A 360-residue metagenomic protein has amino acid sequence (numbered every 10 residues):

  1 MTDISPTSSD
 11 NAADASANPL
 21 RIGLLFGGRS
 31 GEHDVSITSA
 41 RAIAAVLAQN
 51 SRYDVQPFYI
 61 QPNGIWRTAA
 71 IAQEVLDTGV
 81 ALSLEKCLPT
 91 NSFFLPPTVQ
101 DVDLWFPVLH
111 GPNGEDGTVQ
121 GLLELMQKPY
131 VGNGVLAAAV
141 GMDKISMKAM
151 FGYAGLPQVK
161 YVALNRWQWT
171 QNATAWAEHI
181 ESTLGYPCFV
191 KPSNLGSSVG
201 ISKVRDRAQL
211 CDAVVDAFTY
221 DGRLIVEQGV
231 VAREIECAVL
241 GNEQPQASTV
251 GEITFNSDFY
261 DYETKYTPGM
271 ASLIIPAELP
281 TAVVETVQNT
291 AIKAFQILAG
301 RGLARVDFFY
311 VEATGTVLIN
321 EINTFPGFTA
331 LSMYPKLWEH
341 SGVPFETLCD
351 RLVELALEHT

Functional and structural regions predicted by a protein language model:
M1-L136, V140-M142, S146, Y153 (+3 more regions): ATP-binding N-terminal substructure of ATP-dependent carboxylate-amine bond-forming enzymes
T2, E252-A304, M333-T360: Active-site "cap" helix and flanking loop/linker of ATP-utilizing ligase/carboxylase catalytic domains
S36, Q158-A163, P187-D212, E234-E236: Glycine-rich phosphate-binding loop of ATP-grasp-fold ATP-dependent ligases
G111, S198, I253-N256, N323-L337: Glycine-rich phosphate/pyrophosphate-binding beta-alpha loops
F151-G152, I180-V199, G222-V231, I235: ATP-grasp fold ATP-binding core
Y153-P192: Rossmann-like NAD(P)H-binding beta-loop-alpha module
S202-N289, V311, T316-L318: Phosphate-binding site of ATP-dependent enzymes
Q228, A238-V239, F295-F328, W338: Conserved metal-phosphate-binding beta-hairpin within the catalytic cores of diverse ATP-dependent phosphoryl-transfer
